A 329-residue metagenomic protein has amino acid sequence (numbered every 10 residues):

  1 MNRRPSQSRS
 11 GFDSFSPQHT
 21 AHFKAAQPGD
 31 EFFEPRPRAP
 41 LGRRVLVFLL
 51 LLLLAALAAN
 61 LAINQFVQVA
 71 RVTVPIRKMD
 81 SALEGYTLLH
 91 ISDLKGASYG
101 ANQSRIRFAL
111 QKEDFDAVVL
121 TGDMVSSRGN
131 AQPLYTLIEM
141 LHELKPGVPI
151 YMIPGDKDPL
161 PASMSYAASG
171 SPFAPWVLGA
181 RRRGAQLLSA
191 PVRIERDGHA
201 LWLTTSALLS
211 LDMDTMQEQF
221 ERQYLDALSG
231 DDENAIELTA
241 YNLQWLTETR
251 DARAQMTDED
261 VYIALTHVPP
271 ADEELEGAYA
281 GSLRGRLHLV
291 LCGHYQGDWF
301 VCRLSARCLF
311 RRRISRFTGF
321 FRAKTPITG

Functional and structural regions predicted by a protein language model:
N2-A82: N-terminal membrane-anchoring alpha-helices
L61, L88-S104, M124-P133, L160-S171 (+2 more regions): Acidic/histidine-rich helix-loop elements that form or flank divalent-metal/phosphate-binding sites at the catalytic
G85-K95, A200-S210, I263-H267, G329: Active-site-proximal beta-strand elements of phosphoester/diester hydrolases
Y86-Q186: Membrane-embedded segments
K95, V125, K157-D158, V192-R193 (+3 more regions): Catalytic metal-binding/acid-base residues of hydrolase active sites
A117, Y151, A185, L201 (+2 more regions): Short, Asp-centered acidic motifs that coordinate Mg2+ and/or phosphate in catalytic or ligand-binding sites
A162, R182-G184, D197-Y262, D272: Binuclear metal-dependent hydrolase catalytic cores centered on His/Asp/Glu-rich metal-binding motifs
P269-G329: Conserved beta-sheet core of the metallophosphoesterase superfamily
